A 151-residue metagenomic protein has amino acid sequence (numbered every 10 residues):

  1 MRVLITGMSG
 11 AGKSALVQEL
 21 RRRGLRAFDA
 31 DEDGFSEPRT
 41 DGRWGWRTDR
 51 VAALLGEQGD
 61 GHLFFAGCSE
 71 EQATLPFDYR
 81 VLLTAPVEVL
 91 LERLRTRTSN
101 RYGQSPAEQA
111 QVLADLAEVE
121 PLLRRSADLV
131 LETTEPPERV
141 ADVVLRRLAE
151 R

Functional and structural regions predicted by a protein language model:
G7, G12: Conserved glycine(s) of the Walker
A15-G59: Conserved substrate/cofactor phosphate-moiety recognition/catalytic segment in nucleotide-dependent phosphotransferases
G24, D60-G61, F77-Y79, S126-A127: Short, well-ordered alpha-helix to beta-strand connector turns
T48, P137-L145: Short, amphipathic alpha-helical "lid/cap" segments that border enzyme active or binding sites
H62-G67: Structural recognition of the conserved hydrophobic beta-strand(s) that form the central parallel beta-sheet of P-loop
Y79-L122, S126-L129, L145-A149: A glycine- and Lys/Arg-enriched "phosphate-lid" helix/loop adjacent to the NTP-binding pocket of small-molecule kinases
R125-V140: Phosphate-binding beta-loop-alpha motif at adenosine-nucleotide cofactor sites
